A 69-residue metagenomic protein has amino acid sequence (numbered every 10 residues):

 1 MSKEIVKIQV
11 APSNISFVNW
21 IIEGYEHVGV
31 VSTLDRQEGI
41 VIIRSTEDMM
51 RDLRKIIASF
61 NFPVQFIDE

Functional and structural regions predicted by a protein language model:
S2-W20, G24, V28-V41, S45-E69: N-terminal intrinsically disordered, cationic/polar leader segments that include organellar targeting peptides
